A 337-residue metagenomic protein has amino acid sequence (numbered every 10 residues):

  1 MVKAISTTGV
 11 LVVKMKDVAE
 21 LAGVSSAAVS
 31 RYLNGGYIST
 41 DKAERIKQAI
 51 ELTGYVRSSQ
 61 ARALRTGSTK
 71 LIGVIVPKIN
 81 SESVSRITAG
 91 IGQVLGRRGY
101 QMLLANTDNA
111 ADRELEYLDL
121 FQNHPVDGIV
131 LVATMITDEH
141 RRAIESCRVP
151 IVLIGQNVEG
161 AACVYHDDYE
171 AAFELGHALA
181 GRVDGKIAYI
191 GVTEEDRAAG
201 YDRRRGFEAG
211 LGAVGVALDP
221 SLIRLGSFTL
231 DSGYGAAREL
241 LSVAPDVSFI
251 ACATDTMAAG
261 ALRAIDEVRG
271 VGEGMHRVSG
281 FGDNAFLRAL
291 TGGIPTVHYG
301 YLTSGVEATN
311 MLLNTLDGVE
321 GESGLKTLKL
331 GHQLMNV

Functional and structural regions predicted by a protein language model:
M1-K70: N-terminal helix-turn-helix DNA-binding module of bacterial transcription factors
S26-S30, L64-N80, G185-T193: Short beta-strand segments enriched in small/hydrophobic residues
V56-G128: Amphipathic helical "hinge" segments at domain boundaries
V76-R86, L104-R113, V164-E174, I190-R238 (+4 more regions): Hinge/beta->alpha junction and helix N-cap segments in small-molecule ligand-binding domains
V126-V132, A188-G191, I223, A244-T254 (+1 more regions): Periplasmic-binding protein-like
V132-H177, R182, E194-E195, T256 (+1 more regions): Flexible loop/hinge segments that line or gate small-molecule binding clefts
G185-K186, L218-L222, R269-R277: Short acidic capping loops at alpha-helix termini that bridge into adjacent secondary structure
V243-F249, T254-V337: Flexible loop/turn connectors
